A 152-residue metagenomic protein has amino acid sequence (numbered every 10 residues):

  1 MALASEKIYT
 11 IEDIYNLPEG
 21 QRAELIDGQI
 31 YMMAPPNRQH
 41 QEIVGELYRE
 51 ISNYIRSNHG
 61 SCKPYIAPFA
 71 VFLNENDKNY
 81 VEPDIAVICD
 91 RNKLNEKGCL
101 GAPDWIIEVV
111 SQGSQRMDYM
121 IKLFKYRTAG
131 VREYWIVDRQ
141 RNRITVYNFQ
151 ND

Functional and structural regions predicted by a protein language model:
M1-D152: Gly/Pro/Ser/Thr-rich low-complexity, intrinsically disordered segments predominantly at protein N-termini
